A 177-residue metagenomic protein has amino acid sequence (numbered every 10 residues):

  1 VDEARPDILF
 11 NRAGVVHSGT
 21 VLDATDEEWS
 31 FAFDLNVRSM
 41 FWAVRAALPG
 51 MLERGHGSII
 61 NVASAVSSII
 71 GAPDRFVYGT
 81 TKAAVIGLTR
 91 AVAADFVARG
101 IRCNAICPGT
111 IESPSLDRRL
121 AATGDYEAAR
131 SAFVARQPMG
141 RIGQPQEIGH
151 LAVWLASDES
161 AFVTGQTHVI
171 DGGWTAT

Functional and structural regions predicted by a protein language model:
T20-V21, E28-F33, F133: Substrate-binding pocket helix/loop in short-chain dehydrogenase/reductase
V44, T81, T89: Active-site helix of classical SDR
P49, A94-D95, A161: Alpha-helical segment proximal to the catalytic Tyr-Lys
S64: Residue(s) in the substrate-gating loop at a strand-loop-helix junction that position the organic substrate next
S68, P108-R118: Short, flexible catalytic-loop segment of classical short-chain dehydrogenase/reductase
V97, R102, V163-G165: Short, small/polar-rich loop/turn modules that mediate ligand/substrate recognition or access, typified
A152, T164-T177: Short C-terminal tail/terminal secondary-structure segment of NAD(P)H-dependent dehydrogenase/reductase domains
